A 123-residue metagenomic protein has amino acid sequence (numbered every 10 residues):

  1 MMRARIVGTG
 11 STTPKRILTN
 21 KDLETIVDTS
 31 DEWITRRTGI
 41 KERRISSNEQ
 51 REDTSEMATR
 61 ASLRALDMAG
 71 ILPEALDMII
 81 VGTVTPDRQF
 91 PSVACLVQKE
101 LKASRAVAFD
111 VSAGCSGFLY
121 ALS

Functional and structural regions predicted by a protein language model:
M1-D77, L101: Conserved "HGTGT" condensation-loop signature of ketosynthase/thiolase-family condensing enzymes that catalyze
T35-R37, K41-N48, E52-E56, V84-S123: Conserved catalytic cysteine-centered active-site region of acyl-thioester-dependent Claisen-condensing enzymes
M78-T83: Short glycine-rich or small-residue beta-strand-to-loop segments that form or flank ligand, phosphate, metal/Fe-S
